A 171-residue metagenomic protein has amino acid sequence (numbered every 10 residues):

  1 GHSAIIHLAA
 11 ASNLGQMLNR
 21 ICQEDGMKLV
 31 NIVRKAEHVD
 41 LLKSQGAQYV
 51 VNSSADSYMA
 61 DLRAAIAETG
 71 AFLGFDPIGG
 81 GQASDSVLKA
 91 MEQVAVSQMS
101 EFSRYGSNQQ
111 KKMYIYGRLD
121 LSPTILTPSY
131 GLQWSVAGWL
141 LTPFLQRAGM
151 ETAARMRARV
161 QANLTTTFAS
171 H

Functional and structural regions predicted by a protein language model:
G1-D56, A60, F72: Mid-domain Rossmann-like dinucleotide-binding core that forms the NAD(H)/NADP(H) cofactor-binding site
D25, P77-S170: Glycine-rich phosphate-binding loop and adjacent beta-alpha segment of Rossmann(oid) nucleotide-cofactor-binding
G46-Q48, F168-H171: A short helix-to-beta-strand connector/capping loop
I66-L73: A glycine-rich helix->loop->beta "capping" turn within Rossmann-like NAD(P)(H)-dependent oxidoreductase domains
